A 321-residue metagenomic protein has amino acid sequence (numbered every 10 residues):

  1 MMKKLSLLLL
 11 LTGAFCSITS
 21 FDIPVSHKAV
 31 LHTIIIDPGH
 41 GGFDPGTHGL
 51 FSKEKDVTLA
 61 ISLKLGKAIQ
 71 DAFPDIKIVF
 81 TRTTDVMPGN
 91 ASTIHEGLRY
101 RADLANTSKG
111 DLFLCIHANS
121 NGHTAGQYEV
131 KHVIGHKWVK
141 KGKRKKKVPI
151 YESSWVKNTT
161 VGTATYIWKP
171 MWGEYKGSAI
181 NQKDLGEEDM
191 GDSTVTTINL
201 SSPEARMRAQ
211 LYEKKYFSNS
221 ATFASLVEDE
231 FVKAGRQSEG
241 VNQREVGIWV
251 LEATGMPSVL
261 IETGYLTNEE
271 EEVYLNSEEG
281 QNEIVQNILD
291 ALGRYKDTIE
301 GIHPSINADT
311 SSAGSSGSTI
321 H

Functional and structural regions predicted by a protein language model:
M1-M2: N-terminal secretory signal peptides that target proteins for export/translocation
L5-A14: Sec-dependent N-terminal signal peptides
S6, H32-I35, W155: Exposed boundary/loop context
L10-L11, T47, S108: Enrichment for repetitive, rod-forming helical segments
G13-A29: Bacterial Sec-dependent signal peptides at the C-terminal "C-region" and cleavage site
P24-A29, S52, L59-H321: Active-site-proximal helix/loop segments of hydrolytic enzymes
H32-F51: Short glycine-rich His-centered loop
